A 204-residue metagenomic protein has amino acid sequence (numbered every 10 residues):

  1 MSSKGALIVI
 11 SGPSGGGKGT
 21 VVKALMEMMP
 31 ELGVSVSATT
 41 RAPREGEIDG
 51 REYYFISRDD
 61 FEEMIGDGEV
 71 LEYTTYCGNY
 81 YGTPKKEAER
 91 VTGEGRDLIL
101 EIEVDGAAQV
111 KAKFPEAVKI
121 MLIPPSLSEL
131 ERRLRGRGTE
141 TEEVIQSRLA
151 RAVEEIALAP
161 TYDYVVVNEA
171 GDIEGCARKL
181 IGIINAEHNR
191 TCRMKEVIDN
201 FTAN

Functional and structural regions predicted by a protein language model:
M1-L7, P30: Extreme N-terminal, non-catalytic leader segments that precede Walker-type/kinase nucleotide-binding cores
S11-P13: P-loop (Walker A) phosphate-binding loop of NTP-binding proteins
K18: Conserved lysine of the Walker
V21-V22: Post-Walker A alpha-helix
E27-S35: Post-Walker A helix-loop "phosphate-sensing" segment adjacent to the P-loop in P-loop NTPases
T39-L98, V104-D105: ATP-dependent small-molecule kinase phosphotransfer cores that center on conserved nucleotide phosphate-binding segments
L98-E103, A112-G136: Conserved phosphate-donor/acceptor-positioning beta-strand/loop module used by diverse small-molecule
T139, E154-N204: NTP-dependent small-molecule kinase module
